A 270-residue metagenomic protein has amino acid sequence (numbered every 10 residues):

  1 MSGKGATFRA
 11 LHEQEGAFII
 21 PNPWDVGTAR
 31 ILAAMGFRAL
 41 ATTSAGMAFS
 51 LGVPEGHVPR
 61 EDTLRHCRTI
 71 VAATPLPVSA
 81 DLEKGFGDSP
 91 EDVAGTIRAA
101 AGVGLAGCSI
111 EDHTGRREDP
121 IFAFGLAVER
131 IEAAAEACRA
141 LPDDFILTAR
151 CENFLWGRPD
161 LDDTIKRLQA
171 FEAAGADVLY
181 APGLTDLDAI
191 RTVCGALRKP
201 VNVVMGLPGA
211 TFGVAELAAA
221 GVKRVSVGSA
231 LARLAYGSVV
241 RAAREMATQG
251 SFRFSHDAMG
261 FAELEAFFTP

Functional and structural regions predicted by a protein language model:
S2-A80, K84-V227, L234-Y236, V240 (+1 more regions): Alpha/beta enzyme core
K223, V227-P270: Conserved alpha/beta catalytic core and glycan-binding cleft of carbohydrate-active enzymes
